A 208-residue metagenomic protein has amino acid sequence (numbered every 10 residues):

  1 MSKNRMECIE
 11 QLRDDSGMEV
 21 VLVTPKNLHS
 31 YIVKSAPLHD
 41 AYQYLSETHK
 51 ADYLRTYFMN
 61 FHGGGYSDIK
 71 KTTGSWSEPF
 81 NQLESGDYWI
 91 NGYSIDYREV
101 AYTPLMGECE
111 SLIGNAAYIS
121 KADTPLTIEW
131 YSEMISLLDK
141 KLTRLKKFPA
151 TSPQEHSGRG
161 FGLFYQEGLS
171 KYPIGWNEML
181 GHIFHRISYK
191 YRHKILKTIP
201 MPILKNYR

Functional and structural regions predicted by a protein language model:
M1-D52, Y57, S67-R208: Glycosyltransferase-associated regions of secretory-pathway enzymes, highlighting luminal stem/catalytic domains
H62-G65: Short acidic donor-binding loop at the edge of a beta-strand
